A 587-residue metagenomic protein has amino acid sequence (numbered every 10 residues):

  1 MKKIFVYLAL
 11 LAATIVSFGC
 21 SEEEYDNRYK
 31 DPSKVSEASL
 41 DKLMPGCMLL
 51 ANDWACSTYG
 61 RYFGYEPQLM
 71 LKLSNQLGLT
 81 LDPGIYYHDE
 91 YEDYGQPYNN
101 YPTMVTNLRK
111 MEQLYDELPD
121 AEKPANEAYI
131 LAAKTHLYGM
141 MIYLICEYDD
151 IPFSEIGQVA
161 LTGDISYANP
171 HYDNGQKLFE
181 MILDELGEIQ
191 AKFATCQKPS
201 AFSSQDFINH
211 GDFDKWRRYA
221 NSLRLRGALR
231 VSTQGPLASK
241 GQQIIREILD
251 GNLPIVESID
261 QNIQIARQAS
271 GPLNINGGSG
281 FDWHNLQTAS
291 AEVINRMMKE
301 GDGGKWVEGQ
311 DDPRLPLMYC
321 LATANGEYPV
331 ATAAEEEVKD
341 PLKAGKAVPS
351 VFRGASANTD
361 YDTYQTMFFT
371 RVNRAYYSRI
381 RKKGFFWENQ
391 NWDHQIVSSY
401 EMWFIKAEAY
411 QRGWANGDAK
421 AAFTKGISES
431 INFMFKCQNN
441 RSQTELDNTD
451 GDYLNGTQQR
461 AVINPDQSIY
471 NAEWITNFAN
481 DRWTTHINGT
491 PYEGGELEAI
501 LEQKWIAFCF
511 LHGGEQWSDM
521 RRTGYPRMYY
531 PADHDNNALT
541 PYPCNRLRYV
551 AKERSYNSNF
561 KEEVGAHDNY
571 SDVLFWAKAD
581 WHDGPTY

Functional and structural regions predicted by a protein language model:
M1-Y29: Bacterial Sec-dependent N-terminal signal peptides
F18-E24, S74-G84, D149-G157, T457-W474: Short, compositionally biased low-complexity segments
C20-K72, G78, N99, T106 (+4 more regions): Membrane-proximal, proline-rich intrinsically disordered regions
A38-D41, L77-H136, M140-Q438, E493-G495: Structured, solvent-exposed acidic/aromatic patches
D41-D53, G139, A499-C509, S518: Short, hydrophobic/amphipathic alpha-helical patches that form generic packing surfaces within helical domains
M48, L249-D250, I427, L501 (+1 more regions): Alpha-helix boundary recognition
S430-Y587: C-terminal functional modules
